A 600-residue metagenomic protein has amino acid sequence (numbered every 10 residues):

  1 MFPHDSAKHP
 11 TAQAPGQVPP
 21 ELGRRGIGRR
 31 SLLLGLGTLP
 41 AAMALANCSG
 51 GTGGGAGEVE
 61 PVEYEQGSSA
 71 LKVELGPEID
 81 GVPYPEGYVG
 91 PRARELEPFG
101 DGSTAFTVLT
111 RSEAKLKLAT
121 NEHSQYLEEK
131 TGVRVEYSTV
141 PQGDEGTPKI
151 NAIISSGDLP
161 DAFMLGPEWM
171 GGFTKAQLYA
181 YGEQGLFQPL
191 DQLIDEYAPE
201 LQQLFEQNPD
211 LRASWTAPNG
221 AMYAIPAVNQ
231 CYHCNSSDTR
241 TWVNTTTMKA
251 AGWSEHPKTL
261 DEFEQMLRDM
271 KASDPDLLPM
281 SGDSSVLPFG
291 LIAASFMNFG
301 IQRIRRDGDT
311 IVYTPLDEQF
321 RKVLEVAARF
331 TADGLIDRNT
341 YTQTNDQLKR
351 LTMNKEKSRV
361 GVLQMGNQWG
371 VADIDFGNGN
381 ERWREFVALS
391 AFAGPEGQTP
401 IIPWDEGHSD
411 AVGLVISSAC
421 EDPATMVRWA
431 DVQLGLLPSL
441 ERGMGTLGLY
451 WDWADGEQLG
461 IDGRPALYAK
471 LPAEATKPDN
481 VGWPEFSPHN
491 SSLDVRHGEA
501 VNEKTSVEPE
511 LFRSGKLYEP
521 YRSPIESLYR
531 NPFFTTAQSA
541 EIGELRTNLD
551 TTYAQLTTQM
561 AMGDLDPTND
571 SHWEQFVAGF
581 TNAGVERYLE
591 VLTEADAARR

Functional and structural regions predicted by a protein language model:
M1-I27, G37-A46: N-terminal secretory signal peptides
C48-A56: Bacterial lipoprotein signal-peptidase II cleavage site
G67, L71-P91, A176-S237, G290-V323 (+2 more regions): Hinge/lid segment of periplasmic solute-binding proteins
Y84, Y88-A93, L436-Q559, D564: Conserved small-residue motifs centered on glycine
D101-E113, V133-S138, A162: Short, well-ordered beta-strand elements
E129-A217, K249-A251, E255-K258, A272-P279 (+3 more regions): Extracytoplasmic "Venus flytrap"/periplasmic binding protein-like
D191, A217-P288, R305-K355, L414-G448: Helix-loop-helix "hinge/cap" segment bordering the ligand-binding cleft or interdomain interface
S285-R306, A328-S491: Extracytoplasmic/periplasmic substrate-binding proteins
